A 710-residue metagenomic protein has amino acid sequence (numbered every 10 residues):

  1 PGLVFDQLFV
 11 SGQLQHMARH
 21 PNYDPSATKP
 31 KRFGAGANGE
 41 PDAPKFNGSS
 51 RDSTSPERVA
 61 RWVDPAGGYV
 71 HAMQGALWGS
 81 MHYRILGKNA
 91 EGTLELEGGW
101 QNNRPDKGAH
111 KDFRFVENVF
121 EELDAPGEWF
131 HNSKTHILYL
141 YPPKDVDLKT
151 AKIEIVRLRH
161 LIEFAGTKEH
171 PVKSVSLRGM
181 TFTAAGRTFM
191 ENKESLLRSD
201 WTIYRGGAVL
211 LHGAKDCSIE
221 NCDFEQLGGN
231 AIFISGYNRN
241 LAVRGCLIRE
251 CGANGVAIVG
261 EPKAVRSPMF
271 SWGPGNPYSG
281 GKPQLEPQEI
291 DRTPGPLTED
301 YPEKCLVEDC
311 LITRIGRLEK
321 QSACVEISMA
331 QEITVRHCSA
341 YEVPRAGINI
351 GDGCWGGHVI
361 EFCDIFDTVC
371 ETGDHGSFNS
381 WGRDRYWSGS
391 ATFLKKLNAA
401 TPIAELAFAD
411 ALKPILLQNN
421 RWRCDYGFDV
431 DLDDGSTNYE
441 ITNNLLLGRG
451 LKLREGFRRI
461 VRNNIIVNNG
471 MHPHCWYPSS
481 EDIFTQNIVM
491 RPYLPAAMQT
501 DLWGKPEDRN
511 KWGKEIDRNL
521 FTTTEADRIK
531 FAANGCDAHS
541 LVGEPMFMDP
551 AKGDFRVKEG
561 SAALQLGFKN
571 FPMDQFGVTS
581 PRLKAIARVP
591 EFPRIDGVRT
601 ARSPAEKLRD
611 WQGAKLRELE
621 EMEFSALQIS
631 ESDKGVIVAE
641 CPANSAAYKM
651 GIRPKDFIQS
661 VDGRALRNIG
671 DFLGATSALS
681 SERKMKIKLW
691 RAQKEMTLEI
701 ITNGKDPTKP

Functional and structural regions predicted by a protein language model:
P1-E225, A264-L297, K552-V557, L564-V598: Extracellular polysaccharide-degrading/modifying enzymes targeting complex plant/algal/animal polysaccharides
H71-G75, M548, K688-W690: A generic structural motif
M73, H160-E169, T188-M190, G207-G213 (+13 more regions): Glycine-rich beta-solenoid repeat tracts in large extracellular/virion proteins
H136, L177, I219, V256 (+3 more regions): Conserved hydrophobic/aromatic pocket- or pore-lining residues that grip, position, or stack substrates in active sites
K173-A184, K215-G229, N238-A253, P262-R292 (+10 more regions): Right-handed parallel beta-helix
A407, F428, N438, G470-C475 (+1 more regions): Substrate-binding clefts and catalytic carboxylate motifs of secreted carbohydrate-active enzymes
A587-P710: C-terminal recognition in membrane/secretory proteostasis and scaffolding
